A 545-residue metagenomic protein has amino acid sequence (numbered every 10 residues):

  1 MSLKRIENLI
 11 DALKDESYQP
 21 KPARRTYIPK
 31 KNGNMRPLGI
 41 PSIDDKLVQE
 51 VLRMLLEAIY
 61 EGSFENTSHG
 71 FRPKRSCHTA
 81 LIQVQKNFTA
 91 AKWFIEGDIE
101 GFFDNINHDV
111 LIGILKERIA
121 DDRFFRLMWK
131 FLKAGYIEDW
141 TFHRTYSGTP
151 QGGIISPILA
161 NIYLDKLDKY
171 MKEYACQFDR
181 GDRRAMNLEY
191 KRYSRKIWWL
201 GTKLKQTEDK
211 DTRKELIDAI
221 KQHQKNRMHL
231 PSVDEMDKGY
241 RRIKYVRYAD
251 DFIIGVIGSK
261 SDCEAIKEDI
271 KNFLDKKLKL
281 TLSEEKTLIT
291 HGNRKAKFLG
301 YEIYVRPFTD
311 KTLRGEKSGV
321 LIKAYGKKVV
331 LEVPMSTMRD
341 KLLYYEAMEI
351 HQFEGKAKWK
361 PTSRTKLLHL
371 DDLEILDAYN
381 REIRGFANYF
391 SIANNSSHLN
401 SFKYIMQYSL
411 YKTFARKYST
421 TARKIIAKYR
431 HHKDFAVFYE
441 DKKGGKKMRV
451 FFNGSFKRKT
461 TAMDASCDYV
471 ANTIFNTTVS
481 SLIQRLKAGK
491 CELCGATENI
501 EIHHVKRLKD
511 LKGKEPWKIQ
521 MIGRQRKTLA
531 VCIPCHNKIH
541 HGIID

Functional and structural regions predicted by a protein language model:
M1-D545: Non-catalytic terminal/accessory segments
